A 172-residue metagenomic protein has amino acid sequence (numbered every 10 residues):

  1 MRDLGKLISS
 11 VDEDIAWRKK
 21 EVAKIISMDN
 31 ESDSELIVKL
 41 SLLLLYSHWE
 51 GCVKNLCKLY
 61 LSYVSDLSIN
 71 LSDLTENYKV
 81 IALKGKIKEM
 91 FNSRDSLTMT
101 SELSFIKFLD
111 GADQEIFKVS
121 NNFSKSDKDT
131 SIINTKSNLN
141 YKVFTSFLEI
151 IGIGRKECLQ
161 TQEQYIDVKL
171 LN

Functional and structural regions predicted by a protein language model:
M1-L43, N55-L67, L71-I81: Charged alpha-helical initiation segments
I8-V11, V168-N172: Generic low-polarity alpha-helical segments
S47: Phosphate-binding glycine-rich loops of NTP-binding sites
C57-L170: Helix-loop junctions and short alpha-helical segments
